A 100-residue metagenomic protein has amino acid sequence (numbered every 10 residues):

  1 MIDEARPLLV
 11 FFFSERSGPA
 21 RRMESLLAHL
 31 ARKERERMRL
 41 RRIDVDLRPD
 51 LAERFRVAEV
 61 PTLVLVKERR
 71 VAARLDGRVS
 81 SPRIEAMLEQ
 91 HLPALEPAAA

Functional and structural regions predicted by a protein language model:
D3, E34-E36: Short, structurally constrained coil/turn elements that cap an alpha-helix or connect an alpha-helix to the following
D3-R16: Short active-site neighborhood of thiol/selenol oxidoreductases, capturing the structured segment around
L9-V10, L40, L63: Hydrophobic beta-strand anchors of alpha/beta hydrolase catalytic cores
S14-S17, V57, R69: Receiver (REC) domain active-site loop signature in two-component systems and cognate sites in sensor histidine kinases
P19-E34: Typically the conserved alpha-helix immediately C-terminal to a functionally engaged Cys/Sec in thioredoxin-like
V45-D50: Structural microenvironment flanking redox-active thiols in thiol-disulfide oxidoreductases
F55-V64: Structural micro-motif
V64-A99: Non-catalytic, surface beta->alpha helical segment in thiol-disulfide oxidoreductase systems
